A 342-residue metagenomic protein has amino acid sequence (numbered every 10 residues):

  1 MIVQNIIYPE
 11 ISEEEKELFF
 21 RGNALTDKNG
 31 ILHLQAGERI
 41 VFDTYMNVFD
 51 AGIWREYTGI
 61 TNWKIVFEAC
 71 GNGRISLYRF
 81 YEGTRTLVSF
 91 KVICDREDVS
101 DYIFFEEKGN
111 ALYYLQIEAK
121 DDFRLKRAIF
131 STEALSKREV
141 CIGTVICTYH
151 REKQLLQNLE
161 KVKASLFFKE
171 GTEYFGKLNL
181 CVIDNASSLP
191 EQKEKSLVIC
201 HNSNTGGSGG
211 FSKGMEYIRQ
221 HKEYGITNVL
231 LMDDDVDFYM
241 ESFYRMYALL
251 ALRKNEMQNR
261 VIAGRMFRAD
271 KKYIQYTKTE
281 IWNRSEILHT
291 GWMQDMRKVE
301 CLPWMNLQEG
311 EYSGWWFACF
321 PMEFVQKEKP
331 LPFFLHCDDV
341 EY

Functional and structural regions predicted by a protein language model:
S12-E13, E17-K28, L32-E160, T172-E173: N-proximal low-complexity "stem/linker" segments adjacent to membrane-targeting elements
V140-G143, N179, E341: Cell-envelope/extracellular polymer assembly enzymes that use nucleotide-activated donors
V162-C200: Acidic donor-binding segment of Leloir-type glycosyltransferases
Q192-G209, Y217: Conserved donor nucleotide-binding strand/loop of the catalytic core
Q220, E241-I287: Conserved donor NDP-sugar-binding/catalytic core segment of glycosyltransferases
E223-D237: Short beta-strand-to-loop acidic/aromatic patch adjacent to the donor-nucleotide binding site
M293-F317: A recurrent flexible, glycine/aromatic-enriched loop bordering the glycosyltransferase active site that acts as
A318, F324-K327, F334-Y342: A short, conserved alpha-helix in the catalytic core of glycosyltransferases
